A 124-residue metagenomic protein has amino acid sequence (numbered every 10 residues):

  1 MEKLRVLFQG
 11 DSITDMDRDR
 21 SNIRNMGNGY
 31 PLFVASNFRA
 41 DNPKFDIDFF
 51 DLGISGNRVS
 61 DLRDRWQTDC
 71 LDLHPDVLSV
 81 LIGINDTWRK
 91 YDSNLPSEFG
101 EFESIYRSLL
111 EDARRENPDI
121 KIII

Functional and structural regions predicted by a protein language model:
E2, F33-D48, D61-I124: Alpha-helical cap/lid subdomain in secreted, periplasmic, or secretory-pathway luminal O-acyl-processing enzymes
E2-N25: Short glycine-rich His-centered loop
F8-Q9, D51, I124: A structural signal for the hydrophobic beta-strands that form the central parallel beta-sheet of Rossmann-like
Q9-D11, S55, I82-I84: Glycine-rich beta-strand-to-loop/alpha-helix junction loops that act as flexible
D17-N28, G53-R58, W88-S97: Acidic/histidine-rich helix-loop elements that form or flank divalent-metal/phosphate-binding sites at the catalytic
